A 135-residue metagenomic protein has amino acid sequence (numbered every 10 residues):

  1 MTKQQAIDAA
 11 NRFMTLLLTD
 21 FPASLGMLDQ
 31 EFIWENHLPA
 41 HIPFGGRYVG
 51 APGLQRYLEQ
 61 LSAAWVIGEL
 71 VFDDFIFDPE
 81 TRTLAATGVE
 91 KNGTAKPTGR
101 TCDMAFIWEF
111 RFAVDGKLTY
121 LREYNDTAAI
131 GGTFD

Functional and structural regions predicted by a protein language model:
M1-M27: Short, low-complexity N-terminal intrinsically disordered segments enriched in polar/charged residues
M1-Q4, G45, V49-P52, T101: Residues at secondary-structure transition points
M1-T2, H37, A86-T87: A short alpha-helix capping/helix-coil boundary motif
F13, A23-L28, F32, G50 (+5 more regions): Hydrophobic pocket/interface hotspot
L17-P22, P43, G93-T94: Short, charged low-complexity linear motifs
Q30-T81: A solvent-exposed, acidic/Ser-Thr-rich amphipathic alpha-helical stretch
E59-D135: A beta-strand edge to alpha-helix "cap/lid" segment located at domain peripheries
